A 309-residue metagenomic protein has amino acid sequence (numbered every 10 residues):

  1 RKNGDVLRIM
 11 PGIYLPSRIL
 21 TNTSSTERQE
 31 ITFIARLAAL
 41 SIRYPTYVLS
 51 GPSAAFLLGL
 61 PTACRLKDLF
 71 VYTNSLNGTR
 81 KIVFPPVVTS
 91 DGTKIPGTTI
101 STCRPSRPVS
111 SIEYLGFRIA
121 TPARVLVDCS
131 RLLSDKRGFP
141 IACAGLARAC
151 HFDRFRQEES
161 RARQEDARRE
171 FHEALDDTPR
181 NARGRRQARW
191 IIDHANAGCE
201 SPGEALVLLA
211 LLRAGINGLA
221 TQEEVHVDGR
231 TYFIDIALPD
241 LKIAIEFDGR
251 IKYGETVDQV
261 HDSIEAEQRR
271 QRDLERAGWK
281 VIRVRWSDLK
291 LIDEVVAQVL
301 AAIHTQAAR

Functional and structural regions predicted by a protein language model:
R1-G184, A308-R309: Short gly/ser-rich loop at a beta-strand->alpha-helix junction or flexible surface loop bordering the NTP-binding
C150-R309: Surface segments flanking catalytic/ligand-binding clefts of nucleic-acid enzymes
